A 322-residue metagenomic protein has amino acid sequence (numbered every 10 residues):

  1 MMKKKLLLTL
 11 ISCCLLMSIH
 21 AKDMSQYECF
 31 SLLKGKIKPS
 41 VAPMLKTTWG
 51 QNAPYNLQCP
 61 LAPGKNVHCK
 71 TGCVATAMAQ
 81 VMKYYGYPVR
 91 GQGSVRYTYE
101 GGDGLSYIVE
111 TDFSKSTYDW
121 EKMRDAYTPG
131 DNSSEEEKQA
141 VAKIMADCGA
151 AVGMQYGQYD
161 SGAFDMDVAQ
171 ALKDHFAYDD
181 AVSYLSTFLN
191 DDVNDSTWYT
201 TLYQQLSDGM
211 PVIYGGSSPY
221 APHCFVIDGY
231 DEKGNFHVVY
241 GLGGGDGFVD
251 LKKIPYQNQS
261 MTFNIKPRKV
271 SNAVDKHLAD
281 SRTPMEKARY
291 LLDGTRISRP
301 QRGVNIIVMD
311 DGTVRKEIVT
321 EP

Functional and structural regions predicted by a protein language model:
M1, K22-D179, Y199-S207, P211 (+3 more regions): Active-site-adjacent structural elements in enzyme catalytic domains
M1-L8: Bacterial N-terminal signal peptides that target proteins for export
K5, I306-P322: C-terminal tail/sorting-segment detector
I11-H20: Hydrophobic h-region of N-terminal signal peptides that target proteins for export in Gram-negative bacteria
Y178-S196: Catalytic cysteine-centered active-site loop
Q257-R296: Residue-level detector of functionally pivotal "anchor" positions at catalytic/ligand-binding pockets or at interdomain
Q301-N305: A glycine-anchored, Pro-Gly-centered beta-turn/N-cap motif
